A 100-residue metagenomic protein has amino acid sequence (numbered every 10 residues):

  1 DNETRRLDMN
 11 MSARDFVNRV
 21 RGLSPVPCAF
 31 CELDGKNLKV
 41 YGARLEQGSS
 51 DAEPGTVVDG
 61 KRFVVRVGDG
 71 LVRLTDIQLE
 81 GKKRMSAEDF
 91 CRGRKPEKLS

Functional and structural regions predicted by a protein language model:
D1-S100: Internal anion-binding site segments
